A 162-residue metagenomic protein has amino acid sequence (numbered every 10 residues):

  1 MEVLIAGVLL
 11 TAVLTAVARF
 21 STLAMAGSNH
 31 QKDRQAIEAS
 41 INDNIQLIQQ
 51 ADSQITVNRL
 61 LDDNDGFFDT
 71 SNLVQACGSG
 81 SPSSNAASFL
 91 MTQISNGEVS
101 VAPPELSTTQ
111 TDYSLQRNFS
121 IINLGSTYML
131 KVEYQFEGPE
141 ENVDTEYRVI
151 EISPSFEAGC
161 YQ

Functional and structural regions predicted by a protein language model:
M1-I45: Aliphatic-rich helix starts adjacent to a transmembrane/signal segment
N42-Q162: Low-complexity, Gly/Pro-rich coil/beta segments used as flexible assembly/activation regions
